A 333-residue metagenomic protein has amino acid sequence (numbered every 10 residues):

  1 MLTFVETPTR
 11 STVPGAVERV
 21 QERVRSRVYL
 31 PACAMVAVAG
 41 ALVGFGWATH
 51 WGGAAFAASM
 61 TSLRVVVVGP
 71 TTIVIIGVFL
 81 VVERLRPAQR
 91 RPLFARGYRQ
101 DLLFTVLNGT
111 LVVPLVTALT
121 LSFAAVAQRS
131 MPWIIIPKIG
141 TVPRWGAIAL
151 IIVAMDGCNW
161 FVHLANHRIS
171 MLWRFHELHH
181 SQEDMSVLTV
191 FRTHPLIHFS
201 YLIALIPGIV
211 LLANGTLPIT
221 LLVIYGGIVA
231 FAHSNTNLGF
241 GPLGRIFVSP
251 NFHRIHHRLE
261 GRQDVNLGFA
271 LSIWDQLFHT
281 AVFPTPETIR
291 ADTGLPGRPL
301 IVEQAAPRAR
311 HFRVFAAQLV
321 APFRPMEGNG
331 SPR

Functional and structural regions predicted by a protein language model:
L2-V13, I75-F79, L164-W173: Short, charged cytosolic
L2-V20, A316-A317, A321: N-terminal juxtamembrane cytosolic/stromal segments of multi-pass membrane proteins
E18-V36, V65: N-terminal membrane topogenic signal
P31-A48, T72-L80, L119-T120: Hydrophobic core of alpha-helical transmembrane segments in multi-pass integral membrane proteins
T49-M60, I75-L103, A124-P137, P286 (+1 more regions): Membrane-helix interface linkers and caps
V68, T72-I75, I152, L221: Hydrophobic alpha-helical transmembrane segments of polytopic
F104-T293: Membrane-embedded catalytic scaffold of the fatty acid hydroxylase/desaturase
A291-R333: A membrane-cytosol interface segment of integral membrane proteins
